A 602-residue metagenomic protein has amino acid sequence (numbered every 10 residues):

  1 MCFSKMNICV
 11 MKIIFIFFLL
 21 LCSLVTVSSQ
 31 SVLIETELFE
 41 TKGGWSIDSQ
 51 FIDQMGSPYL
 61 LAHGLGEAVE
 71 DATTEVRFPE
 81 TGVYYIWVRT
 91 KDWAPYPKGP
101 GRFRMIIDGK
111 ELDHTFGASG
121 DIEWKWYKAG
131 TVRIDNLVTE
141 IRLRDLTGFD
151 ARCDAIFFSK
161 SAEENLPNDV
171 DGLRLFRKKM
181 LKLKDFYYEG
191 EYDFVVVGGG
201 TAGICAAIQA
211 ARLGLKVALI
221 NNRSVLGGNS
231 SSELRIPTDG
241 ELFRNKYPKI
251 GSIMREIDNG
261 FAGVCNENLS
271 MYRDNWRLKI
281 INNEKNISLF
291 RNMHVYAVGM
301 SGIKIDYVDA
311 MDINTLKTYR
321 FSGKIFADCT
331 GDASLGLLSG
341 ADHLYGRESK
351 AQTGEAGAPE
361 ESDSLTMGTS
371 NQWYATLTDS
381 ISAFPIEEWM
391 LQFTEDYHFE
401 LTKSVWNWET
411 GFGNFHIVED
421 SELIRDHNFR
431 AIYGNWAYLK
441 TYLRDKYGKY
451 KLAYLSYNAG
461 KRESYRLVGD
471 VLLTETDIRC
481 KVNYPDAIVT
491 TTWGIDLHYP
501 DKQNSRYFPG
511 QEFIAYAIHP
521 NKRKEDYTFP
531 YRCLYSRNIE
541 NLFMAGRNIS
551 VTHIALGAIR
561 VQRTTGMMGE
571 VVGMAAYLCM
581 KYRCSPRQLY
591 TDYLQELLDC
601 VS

Functional and structural regions predicted by a protein language model:
M1-Q30: Bacterial Sec-dependent N-terminal signal peptides
Q30-F186: Extracytoplasmic
L181-D185, N229, N292, K304-Y307 (+1 more regions): Flavin (FAD/FMN)-binding glycine-rich loop and adjacent Rossmann-like elements that form
Y188-G200: Beta1/beta-strand and adjacent pyrophosphate-binding region of the FAD-binding site in flavoprotein oxidoreductases
V195, F243, F261-E267, V418-R425 (+1 more regions): Second-shell loop/turn segments in exported
G203: N-terminal Rossmann-fold NAD(P) dinucleotide-binding loop
Q209, L215-K216, N221-S301, L344 (+1 more regions): Conserved N-terminal/central alpha/beta ligand/cofactor-binding core
